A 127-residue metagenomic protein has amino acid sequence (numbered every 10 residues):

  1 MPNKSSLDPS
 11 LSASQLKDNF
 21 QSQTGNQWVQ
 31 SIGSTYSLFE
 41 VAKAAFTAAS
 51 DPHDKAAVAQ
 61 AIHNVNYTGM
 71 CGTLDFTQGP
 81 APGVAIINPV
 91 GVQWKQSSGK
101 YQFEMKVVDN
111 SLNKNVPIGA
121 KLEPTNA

Functional and structural regions predicted by a protein language model:
M1-Y36, A48, E104-N126: Extracellular/periplasmic periplasmic-binding protein-like sensory domains
Q23-N26, H53, G69-C71: Loop/turn elements at helix/coil->beta-strand transitions in domains of secreted/extracellular proteins
V29-L38, V58, C71-G79: Short catalytic/ligand-gating loop segments at beta-alpha or beta-beta junctions within enzyme catalytic domains
E40-A48: Short glycine/serine- and small hydrophobic-enriched flexible loop segments
T47-Q60: Short, charged, surface-exposed loops that flank catalytic or proteolytic processing sites
V65-A127: Solvent-exposed, acidic/polar segments of extracytosolic/periplasmic ligand-binding ectodomains
